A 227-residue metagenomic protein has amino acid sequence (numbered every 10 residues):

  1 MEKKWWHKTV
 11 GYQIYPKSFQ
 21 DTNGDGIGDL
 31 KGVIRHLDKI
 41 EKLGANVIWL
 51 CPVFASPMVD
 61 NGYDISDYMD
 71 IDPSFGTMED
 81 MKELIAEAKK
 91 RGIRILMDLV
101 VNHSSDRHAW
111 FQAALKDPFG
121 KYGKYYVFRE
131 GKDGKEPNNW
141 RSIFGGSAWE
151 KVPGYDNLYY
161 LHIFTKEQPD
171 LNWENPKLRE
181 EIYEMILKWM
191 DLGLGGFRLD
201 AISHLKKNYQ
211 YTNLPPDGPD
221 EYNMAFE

Functional and structural regions predicted by a protein language model:
M1-E227: Active-site and adjacent substrate-binding regions of carbohydrate-active enzymes
